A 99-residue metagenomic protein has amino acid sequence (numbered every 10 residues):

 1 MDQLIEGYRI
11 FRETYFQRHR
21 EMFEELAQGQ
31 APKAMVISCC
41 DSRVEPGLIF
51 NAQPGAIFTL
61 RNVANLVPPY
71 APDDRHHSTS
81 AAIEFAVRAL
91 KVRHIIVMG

Functional and structural regions predicted by a protein language model:
M1-Q28: Long, non-catalytic terminal segments
Y8, V36-I37, L60, V97: Conserved small-residue
R12-F16, V36-C39, R75-H76: A short linear-motif detector with a strong N-terminal bias
A27-P46: N-terminal low-complexity or amphipathic/hydrophobic leaders
L48, Q53-G99: Short HxH-centered metal-ligating active-site micro-motif
